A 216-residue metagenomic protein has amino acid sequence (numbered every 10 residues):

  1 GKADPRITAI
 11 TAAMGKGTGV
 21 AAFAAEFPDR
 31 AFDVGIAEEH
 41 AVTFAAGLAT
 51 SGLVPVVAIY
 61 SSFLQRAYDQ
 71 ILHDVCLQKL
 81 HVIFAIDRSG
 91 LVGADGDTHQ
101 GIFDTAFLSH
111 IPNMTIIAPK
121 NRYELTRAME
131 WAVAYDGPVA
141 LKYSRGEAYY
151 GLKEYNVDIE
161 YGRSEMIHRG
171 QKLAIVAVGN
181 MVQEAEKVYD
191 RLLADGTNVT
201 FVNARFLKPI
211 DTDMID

Functional and structural regions predicted by a protein language model:
G1-A3, G19-A25, I102-P112, Y123-D195 (+1 more regions): Glycine-/acidic-rich phosphate or pyrophosphate-binding loops and their flanking alpha/beta elements
G1-G137, E147: Thiamine diphosphate
P5-I7, G196-V199: A generic structural motif
I10, K142, V176-A177, T200-A204: Short, conserved beta-strand edge motifs with alternating hydrophobic and charged residues
I59-L64, T197-D213: Acidic, glycine-rich catalytic loops of TOPRIM or P-loop NTPase phosphate-binding modules used across DNA replication
